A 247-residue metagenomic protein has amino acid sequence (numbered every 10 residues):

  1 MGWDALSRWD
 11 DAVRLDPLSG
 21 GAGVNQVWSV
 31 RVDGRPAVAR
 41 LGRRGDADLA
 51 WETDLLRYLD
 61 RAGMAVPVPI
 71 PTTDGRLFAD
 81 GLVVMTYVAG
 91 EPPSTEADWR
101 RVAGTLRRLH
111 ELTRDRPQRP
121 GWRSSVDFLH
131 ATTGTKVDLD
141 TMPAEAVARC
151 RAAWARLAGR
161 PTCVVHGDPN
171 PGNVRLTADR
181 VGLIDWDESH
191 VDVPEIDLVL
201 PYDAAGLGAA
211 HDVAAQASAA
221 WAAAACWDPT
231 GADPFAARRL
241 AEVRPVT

Functional and structural regions predicted by a protein language model:
W9-V32: ATP-binding glycine-rich phosphate-binding loop
R40-D80, P93-L109: A conserved alpha-helical element in kinase catalytic cores
G75, G81-T95, A131-G134, A219-F235: A glycine-centered beta->alpha junction motif in the catalytic cores of kinase/phosphotransferase enzymes
P92-A144, T162: A cross-family kinase active-site recognition segment
R156-C163: Protein kinase catalytic-loop region centered on the HRD/HxD motif
V164, L176-A214: Active-site Asp-x-Gly
V164-H166, P171: Catalytic-loop of the protein kinase fold
D203-T247: Helix-rich C-terminal or lid/interface subdomains of diverse kinases
